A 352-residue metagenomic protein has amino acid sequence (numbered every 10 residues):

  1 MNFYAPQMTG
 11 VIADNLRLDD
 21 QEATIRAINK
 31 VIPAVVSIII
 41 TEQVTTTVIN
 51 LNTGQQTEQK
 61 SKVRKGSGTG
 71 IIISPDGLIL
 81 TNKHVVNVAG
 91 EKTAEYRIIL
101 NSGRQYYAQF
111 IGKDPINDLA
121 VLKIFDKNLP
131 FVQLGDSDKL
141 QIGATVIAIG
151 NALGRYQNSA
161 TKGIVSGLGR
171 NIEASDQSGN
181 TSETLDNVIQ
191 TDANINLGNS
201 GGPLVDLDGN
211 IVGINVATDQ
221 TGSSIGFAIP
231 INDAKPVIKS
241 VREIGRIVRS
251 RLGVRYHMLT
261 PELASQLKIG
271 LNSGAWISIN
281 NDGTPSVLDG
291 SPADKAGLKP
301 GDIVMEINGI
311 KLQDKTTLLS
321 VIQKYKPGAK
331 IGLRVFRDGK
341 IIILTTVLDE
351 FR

Functional and structural regions predicted by a protein language model:
N2-Q266, L271-S273, I279, L319 (+3 more regions): Serine-dependent protease modules
A27, G301-V304, L333: Flexible, small-residue-rich helix->loop connector segments that border functional cores
I79-L80, G290-K315: Conserved PDZ fold ligand-binding element
N87-K92, E306-R334: PDZ domains, with a preference for the canonical peptide-binding region formed by the helix
I99-L100, D206, K299, E306 (+1 more regions): A general beta-strand register signal
F125-N128, W276-S286, M305-N308: Acidic- and glycine-rich mobile interface elements
V254, S286-V287, G301, D314-K315 (+1 more regions): PDZ peptide-recognition modules
